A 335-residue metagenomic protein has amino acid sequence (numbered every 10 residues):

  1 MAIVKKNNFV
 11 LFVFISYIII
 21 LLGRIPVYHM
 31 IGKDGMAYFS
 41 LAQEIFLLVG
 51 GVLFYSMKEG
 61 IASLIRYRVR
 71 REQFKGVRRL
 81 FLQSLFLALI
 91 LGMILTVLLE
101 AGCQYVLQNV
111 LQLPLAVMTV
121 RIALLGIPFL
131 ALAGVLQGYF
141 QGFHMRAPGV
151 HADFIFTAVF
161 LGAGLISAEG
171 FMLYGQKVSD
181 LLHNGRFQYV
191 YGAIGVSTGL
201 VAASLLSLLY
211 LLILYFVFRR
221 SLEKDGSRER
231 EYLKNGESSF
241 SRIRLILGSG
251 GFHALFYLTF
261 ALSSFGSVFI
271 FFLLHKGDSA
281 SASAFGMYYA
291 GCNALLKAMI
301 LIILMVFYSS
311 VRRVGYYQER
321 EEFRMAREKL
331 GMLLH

Functional and structural regions predicted by a protein language model:
A2-E59, F252-L273: Signature of the first transmembrane helix
I3, S40, Q73-I90, L98 (+3 more regions): Interfacial transmembrane-helix starts/ends
V13, Y17, E44, I127 (+3 more regions): Residue-level recognition of pore/gate-forming positions within transmembrane alpha-helices of multi-pass
V27-L48, P114-M118, Y189, A193-I194 (+2 more regions): Interfacial/gating helices of multi-pass transporter permease domains
Y55-R70, L301-R320: Helix-loop junctions and terminal segments of transmembrane helices in multi-pass membrane transport/translocation
A101, Q112-L136, G162: Alpha-helical transmembrane segments of multi-pass membrane proteins
L130-A152: Membrane-interface junctions at transmembrane-helix termini in multi-pass inner-membrane proteins
A152-S167, F171-R220: Hydrophobic alpha-helical transmembrane segments
